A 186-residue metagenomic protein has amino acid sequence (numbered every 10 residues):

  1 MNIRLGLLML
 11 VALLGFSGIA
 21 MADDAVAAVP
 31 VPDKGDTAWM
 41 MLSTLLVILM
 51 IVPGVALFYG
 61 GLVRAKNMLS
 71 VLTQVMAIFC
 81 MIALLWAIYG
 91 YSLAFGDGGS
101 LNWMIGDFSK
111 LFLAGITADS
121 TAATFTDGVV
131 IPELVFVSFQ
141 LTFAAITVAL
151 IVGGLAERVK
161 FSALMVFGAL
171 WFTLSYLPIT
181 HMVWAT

Functional and structural regions predicted by a protein language model:
N2-T186: Hydrophobic alpha-helical transmembrane bundles of multi-pass membrane proteins
